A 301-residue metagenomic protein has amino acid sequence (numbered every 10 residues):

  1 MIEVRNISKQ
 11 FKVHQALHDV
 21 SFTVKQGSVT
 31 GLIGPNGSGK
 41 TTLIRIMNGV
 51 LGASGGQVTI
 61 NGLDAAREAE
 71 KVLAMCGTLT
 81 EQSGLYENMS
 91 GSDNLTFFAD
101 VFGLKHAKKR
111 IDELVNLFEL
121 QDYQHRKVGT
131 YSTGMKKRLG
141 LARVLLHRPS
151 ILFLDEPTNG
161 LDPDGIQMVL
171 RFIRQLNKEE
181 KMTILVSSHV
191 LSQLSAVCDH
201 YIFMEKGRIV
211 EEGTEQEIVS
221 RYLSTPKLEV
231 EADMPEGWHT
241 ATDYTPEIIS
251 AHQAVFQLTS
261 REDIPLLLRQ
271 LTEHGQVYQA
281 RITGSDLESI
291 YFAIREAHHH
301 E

Functional and structural regions predicted by a protein language model:
N48: Helix-to-loop junction immediately C-terminal to a conserved catalytic motif
G56-D64, K71-V72: Conserved ABC transporter NBD signature motif
T96, D100-Y123: Conserved ABC ATPase "signature" region
L152-E156: Catalytic Walker B motif of ABC-type/P-loop ATPase nucleotide-binding domains
R171-L258: ABC transporter nucleotide-binding domain
P226-A297, E301: Short, charged/small-residue-rich alpha-helical element at the C-terminal edge of ABC transporter nucleotide-binding
